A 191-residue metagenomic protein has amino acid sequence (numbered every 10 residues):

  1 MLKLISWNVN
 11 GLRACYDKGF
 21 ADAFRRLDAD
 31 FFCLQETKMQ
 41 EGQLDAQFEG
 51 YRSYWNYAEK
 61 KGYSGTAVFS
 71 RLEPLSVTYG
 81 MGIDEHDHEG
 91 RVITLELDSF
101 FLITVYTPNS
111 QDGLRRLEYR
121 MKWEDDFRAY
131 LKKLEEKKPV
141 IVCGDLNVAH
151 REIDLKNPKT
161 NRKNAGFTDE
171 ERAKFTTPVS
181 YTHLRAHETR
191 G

Functional and structural regions predicted by a protein language model:
M1-F48, A58-Y63: N-terminal, active-site-proximal structural segment of metallo-dependent hydrolase catalytic domains
L2-N10, S99-Q111, C143: Active-site-proximal beta-strand elements of phosphoester/diester hydrolases
N8, F24-G42, L102, L131-E152: Active-site beta-strand/loop signature of hydrolases that rely on acidic residues for catalysis
K38, L44-S110: Structured beta-strand-rich core segments of catalytic domains in phosphoester-bond hydrolases
I83, P108-E124, K159-K163: Surface-exposed cleft-lining segments at the edges of enzyme active sites
L117-K137: A long, amphipathic alpha-helix that forms part of the scaffold/cap immediately adjacent to metal-dependent active
P139, V148-S180: A contiguous pocket-lining binding segment that forms or flanks enzyme active sites
T182-G191: Conserved small/polar residues in nucleotide/adenosyl-binding loops
